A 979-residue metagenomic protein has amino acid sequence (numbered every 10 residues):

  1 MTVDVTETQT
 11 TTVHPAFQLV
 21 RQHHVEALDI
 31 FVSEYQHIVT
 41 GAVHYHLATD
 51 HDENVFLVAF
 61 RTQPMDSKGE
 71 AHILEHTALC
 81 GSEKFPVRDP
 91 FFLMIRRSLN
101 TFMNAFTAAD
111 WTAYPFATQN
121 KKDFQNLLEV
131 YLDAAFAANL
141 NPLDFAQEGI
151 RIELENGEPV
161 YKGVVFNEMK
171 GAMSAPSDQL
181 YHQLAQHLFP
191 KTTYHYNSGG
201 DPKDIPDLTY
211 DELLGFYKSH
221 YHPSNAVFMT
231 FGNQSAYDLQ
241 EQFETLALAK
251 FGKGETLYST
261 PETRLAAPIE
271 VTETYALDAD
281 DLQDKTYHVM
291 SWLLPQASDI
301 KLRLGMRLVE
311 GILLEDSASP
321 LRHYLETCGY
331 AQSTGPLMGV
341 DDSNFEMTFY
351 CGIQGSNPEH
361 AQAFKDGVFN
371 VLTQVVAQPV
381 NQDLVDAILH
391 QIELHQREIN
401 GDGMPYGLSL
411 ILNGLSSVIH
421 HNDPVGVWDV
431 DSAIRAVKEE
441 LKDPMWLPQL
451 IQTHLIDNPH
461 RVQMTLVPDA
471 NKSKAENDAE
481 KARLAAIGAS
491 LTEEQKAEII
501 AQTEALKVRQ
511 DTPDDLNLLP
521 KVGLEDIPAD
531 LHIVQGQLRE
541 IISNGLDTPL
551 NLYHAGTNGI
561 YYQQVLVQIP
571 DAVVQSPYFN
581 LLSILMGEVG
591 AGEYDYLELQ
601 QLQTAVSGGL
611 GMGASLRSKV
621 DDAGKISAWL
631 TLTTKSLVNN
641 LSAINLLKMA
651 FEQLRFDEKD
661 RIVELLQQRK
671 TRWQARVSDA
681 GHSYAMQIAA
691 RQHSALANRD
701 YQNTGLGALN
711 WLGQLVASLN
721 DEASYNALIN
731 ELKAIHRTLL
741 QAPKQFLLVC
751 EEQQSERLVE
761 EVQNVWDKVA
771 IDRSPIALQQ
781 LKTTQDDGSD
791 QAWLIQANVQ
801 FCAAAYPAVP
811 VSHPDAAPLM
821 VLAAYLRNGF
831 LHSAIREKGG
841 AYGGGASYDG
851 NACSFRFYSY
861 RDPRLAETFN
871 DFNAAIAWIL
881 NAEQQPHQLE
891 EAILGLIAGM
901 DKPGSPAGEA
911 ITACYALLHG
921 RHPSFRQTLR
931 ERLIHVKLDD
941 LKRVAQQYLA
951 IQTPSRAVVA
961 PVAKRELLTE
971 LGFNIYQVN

Functional and structural regions predicted by a protein language model:
T2-V55: Non-catalytic terminal extensions that flank enzyme cores
A48-D50, L57-A59, F166, K170 (+9 more regions): His/Glu-based metal-binding/catalytic segments typifying zinc-dependent metallopeptidases
E53-Q63, D89-A137, D144-I152, D178-K203 (+11 more regions): M16 family metallopeptidases and their MPP-like homologs
L74-A78, L582: Active-site His/Glu-centered metal-binding helix of metallohydrolases
T77-V87, V589-Y594: Catalytic Zn2+-binding segment of zinc metalloproteases
I152-N225, M229-A247, F251-L277, L282-D284 (+1 more regions): Hydrophobic, small-residue-rich alpha-helical packing segments that form membrane-like cores
L214-L246, L728-V762, T953-P954: Non-catalytic, conformational "gating/processing" segments within enzyme and secreted inhibitor domains
K442-R483: Extended, domain-scale alpha-helical bundle/helix-rich regions
